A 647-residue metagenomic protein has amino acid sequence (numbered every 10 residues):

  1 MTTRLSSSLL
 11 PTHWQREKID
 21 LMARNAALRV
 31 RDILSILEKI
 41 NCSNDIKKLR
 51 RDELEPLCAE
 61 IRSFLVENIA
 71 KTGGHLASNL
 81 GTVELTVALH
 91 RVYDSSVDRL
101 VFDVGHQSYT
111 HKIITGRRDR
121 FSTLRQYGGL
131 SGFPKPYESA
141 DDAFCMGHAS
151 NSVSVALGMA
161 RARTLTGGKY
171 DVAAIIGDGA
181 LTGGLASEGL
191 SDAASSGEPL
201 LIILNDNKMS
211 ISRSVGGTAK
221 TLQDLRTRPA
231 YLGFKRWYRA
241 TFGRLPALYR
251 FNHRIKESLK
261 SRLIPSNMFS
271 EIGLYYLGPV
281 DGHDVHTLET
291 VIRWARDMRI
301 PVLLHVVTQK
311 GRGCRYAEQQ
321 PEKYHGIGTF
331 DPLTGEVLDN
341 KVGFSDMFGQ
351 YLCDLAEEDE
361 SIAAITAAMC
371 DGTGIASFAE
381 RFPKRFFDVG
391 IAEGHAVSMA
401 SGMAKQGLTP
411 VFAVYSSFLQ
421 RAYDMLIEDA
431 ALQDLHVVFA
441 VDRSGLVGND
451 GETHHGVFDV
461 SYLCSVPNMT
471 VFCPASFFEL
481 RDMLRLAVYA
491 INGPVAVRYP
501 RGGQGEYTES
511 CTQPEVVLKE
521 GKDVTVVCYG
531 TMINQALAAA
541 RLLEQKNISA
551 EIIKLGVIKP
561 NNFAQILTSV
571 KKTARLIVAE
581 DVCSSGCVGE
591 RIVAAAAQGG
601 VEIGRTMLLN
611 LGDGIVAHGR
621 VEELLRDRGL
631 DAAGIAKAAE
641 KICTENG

Functional and structural regions predicted by a protein language model:
W14, V30-I114, S270, D281-L288 (+1 more regions): N-terminal amphipathic, basic-rich helices that act as targeting or association modules
H75-S196, S361-I362, T366-A367, I375-A376: Cofactor-binding active-site loop characterized by glycine-rich and histidine/acidic residues
R99, I300, T308-L419, M425-L435 (+1 more regions): Non-catalytic terminal/interface segments that mediate subunit docking, oligomerization, and allosteric communication
R120-L130, S195-N207, A431-R443: A glycine-rich helix N-cap at a beta->alpha junction
K208-F348: Long, well-ordered, tryptophan-enriched scaffold segments
L263, T290-I292, H325-G326, G343-E358 (+5 more regions): Glycine-/acidic-rich phosphate or pyrophosphate-binding loops and their flanking alpha/beta elements
F330, V337-K341, G448-D450, T470 (+1 more regions): Peripheral docking tails and interdomain loops at the edges of cofactor- or intermediate-handling domains
D388, A540-R541, I548-S569: Generic long, charged, amphipathic alpha-helical segments
